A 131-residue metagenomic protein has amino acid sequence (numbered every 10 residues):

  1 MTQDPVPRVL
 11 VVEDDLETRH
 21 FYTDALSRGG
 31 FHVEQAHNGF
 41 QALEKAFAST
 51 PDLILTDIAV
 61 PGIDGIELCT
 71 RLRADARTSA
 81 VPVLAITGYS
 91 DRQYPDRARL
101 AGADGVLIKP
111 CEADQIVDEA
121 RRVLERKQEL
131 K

Functional and structural regions predicted by a protein language model:
E13: Conserved acidic carboxylate
R19, P61, S79, D91 (+1 more regions): The feature encodes the CheY-like receiver
H20-R28: Charged docking surfaces used in two-component/phosphorelay signaling
Q35-L53: Acidic, metal-coordinating helix/loop segments flanking the phosphotransfer/catalytic sites of two-component signaling
D104: Short, glycine/charged-rich "phosphate-handling" switch motifs in NTP-dependent and phosphotransfer domains
C111-A120: C-terminal output helix
